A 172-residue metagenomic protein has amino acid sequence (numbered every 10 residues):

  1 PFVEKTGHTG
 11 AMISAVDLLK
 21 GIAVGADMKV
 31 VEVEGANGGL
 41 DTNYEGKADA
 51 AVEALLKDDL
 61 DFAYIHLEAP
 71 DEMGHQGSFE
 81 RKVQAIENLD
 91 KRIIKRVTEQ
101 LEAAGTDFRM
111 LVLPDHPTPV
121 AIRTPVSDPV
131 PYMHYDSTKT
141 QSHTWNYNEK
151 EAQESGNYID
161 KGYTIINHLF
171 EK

Functional and structural regions predicted by a protein language model:
P1-K172: Feature captures the catalytic ectodomains and active-site-proximal regions of enzymes that hydrolyze or transfer
